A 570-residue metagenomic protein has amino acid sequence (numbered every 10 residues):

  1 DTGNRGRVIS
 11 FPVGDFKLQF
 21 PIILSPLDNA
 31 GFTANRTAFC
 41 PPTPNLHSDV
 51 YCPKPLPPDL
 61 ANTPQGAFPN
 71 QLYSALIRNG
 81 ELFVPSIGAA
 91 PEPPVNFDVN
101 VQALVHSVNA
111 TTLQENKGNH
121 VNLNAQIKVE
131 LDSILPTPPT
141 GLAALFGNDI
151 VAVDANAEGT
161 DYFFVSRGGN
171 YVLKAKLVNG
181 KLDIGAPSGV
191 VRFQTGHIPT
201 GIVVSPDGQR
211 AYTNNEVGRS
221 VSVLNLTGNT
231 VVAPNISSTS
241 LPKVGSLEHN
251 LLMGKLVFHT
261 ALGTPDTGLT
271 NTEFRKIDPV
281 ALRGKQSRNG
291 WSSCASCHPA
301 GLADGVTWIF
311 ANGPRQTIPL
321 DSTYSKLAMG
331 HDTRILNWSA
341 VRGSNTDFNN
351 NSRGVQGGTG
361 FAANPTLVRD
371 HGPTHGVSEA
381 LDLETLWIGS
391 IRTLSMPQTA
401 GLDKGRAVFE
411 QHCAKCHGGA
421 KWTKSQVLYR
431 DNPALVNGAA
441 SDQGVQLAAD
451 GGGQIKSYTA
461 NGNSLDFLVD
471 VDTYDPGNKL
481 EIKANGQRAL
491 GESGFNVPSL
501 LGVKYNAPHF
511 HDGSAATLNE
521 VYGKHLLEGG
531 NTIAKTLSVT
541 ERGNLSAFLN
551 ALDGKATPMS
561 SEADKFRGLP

Functional and structural regions predicted by a protein language model:
T2-P570: Periplasmic c-type cytochrome electron-transfer domains
